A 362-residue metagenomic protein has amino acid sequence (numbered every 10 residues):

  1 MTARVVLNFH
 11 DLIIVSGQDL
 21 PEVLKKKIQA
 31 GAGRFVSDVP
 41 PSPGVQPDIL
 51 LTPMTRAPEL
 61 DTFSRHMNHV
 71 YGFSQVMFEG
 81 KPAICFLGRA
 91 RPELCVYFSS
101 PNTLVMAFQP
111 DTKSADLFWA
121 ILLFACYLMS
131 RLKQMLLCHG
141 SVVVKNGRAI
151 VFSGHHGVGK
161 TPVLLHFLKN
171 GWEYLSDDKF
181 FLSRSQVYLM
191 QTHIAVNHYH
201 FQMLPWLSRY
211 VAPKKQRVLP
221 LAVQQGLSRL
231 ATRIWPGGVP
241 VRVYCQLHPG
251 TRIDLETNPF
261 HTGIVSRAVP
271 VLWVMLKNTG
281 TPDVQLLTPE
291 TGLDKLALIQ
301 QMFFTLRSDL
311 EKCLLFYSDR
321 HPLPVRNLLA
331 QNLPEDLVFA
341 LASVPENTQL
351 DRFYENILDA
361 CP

Functional and structural regions predicted by a protein language model:
M1-H156, L165, K169-N170, F180-P362: A noncatalytic interaction/capping subdomain that flanks phosphate/NTP-handling catalytic cores
V158-K160: Conserved glycine(s) of the Walker
E173: Residue-level detector of anion-binding/catalytic polar loops
